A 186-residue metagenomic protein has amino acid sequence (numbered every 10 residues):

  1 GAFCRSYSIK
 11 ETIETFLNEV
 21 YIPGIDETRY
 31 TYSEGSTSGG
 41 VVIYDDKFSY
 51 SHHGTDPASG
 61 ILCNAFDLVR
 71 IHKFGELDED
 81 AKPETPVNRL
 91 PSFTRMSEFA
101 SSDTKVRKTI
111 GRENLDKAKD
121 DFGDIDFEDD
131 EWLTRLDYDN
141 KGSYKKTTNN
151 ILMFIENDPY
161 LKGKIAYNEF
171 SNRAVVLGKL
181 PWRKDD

Functional and structural regions predicted by a protein language model:
G1-S49, G54-C63, D78-D186: N-terminal nucleic-acid engagement/recognition segments and initiation subdomains in replication, restriction
N64-L77: Short cysteine/histidine-rich metal-coordination sites, predominantly Zn2+-binding motifs
